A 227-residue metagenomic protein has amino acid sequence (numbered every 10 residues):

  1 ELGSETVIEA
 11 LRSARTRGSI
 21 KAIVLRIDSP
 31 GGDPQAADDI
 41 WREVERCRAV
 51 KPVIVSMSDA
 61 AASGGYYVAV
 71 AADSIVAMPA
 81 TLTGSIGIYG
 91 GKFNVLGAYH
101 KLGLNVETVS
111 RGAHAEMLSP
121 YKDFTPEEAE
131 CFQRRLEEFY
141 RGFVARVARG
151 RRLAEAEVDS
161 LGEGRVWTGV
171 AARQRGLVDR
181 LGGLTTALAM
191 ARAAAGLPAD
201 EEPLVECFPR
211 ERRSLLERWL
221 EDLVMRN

Functional and structural regions predicted by a protein language model:
E1-A98, E137: Cleft-lining beta-strand/loop regions that shape enzyme active-site pockets
E1-S13, S19, R26, V106 (+5 more regions): Intrinsically disordered, low-complexity segments enriched in small/flexible residues
V24-D28, S58, V158-L161, L204-E206: Beta-strand segments within the central parallel beta-sheet cores of soluble alpha/beta enzyme folds
P34-D39, A171-Q174, E217-D222: Short glycine/threonine-rich loop-to-helix capping motif typified by GTGT followed within a few residues by an Asp-Pro
D59, T81, G112, G164 (+1 more regions): Short, solvent-exposed coil/turn elements at secondary-structure transition points
S63-V76, Y99-S110, D159-L161, D200-S214: Short secondary-structure transition/capping segments
L96, H100-P198: Charged, glycine-interspersed solvent-exposed loop segments at helix/strand-loop junctions that cap or gate access
